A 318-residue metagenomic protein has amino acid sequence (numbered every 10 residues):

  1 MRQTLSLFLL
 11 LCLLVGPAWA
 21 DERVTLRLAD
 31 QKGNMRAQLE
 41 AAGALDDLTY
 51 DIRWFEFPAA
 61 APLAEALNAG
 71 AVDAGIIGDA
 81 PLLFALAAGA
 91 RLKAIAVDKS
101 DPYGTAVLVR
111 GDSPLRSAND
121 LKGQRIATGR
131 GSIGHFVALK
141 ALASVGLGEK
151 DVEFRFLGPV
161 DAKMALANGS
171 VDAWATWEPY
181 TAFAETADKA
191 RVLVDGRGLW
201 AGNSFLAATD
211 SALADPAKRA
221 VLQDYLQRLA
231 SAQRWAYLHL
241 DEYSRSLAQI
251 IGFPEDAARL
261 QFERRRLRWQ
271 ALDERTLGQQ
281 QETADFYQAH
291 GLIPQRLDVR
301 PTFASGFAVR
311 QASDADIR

Functional and structural regions predicted by a protein language model:
M1-T4: Positively charged n-region of N-terminal signal peptides that target proteins for export
S6-G16: Bacterial N-terminal signal peptides
D21-G148, F154-F156, D172-A175, L193 (+1 more regions): Short, glycine-/small- and polar/acidic-enriched structural segments that line small-molecule recognition paths
R36-L39, A64, N68, D79 (+11 more regions): Extracytoplasmic/secreted envelope proteins and their assembly/folding machinery, especially bacterial periplasmic
A80, F154-R155, V160-Q249: Pocket-lining segment of extracytoplasmic ligand-binding domains
A167-V171, R265-Q280, V309-I317: Short amphipathic alpha-helical segments at helix boundaries and their inter-helical linkers
D215-P294: Secondary-structure end/capping motifs
Q288-R318: Conserved C-terminal helix/tail region of periplasmic/extracytoplasmic solute-binding proteins
